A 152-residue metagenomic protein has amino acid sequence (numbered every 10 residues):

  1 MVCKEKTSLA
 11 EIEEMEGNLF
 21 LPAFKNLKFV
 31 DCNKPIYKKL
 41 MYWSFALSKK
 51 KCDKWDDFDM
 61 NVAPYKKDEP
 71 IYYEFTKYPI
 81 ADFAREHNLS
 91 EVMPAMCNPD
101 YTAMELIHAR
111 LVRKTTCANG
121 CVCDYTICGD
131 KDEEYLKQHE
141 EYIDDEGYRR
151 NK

Functional and structural regions predicted by a protein language model:
M1-E86: Amphipathic interaction/junction segments at domain boundaries or subunit interfaces
K39, I107, I127-C128: Short amphipathic alpha-helical patches
N61-N119: Short, hydrophobic/π-rich interface segment
I80-F83, D130-K137: Short, charged/polar, Gly/Pro-enriched secondary-structure boundary elements
M93-N98, A118, E133-Y135, E146-R150: Short, surface-exposed linear patches
T102, E141-K152: Short, cationic low-complexity segments
C117-I127: Beta-rich nucleic-acid/ligand-interaction surfaces
I127-K131, D144: C-terminal, active-site-flanking charged/polar segments
